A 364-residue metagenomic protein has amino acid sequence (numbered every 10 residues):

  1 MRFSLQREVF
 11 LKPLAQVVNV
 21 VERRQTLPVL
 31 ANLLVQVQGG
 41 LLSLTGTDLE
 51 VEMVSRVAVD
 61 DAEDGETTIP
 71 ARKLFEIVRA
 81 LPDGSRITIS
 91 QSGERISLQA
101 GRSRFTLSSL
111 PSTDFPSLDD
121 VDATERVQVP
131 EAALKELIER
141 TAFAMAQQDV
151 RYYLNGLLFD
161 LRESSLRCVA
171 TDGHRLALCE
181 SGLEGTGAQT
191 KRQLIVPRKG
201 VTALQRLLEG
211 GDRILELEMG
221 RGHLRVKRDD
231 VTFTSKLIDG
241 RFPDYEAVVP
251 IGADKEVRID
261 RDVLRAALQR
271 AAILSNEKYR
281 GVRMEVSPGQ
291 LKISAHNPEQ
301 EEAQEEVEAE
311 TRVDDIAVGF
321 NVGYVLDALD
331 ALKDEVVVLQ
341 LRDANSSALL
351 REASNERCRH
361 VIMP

Functional and structural regions predicted by a protein language model:
M1-P364: Structural preference for solvent-exposed beta-strand-turn elements and adjacent flexible terminal/loop segments within
